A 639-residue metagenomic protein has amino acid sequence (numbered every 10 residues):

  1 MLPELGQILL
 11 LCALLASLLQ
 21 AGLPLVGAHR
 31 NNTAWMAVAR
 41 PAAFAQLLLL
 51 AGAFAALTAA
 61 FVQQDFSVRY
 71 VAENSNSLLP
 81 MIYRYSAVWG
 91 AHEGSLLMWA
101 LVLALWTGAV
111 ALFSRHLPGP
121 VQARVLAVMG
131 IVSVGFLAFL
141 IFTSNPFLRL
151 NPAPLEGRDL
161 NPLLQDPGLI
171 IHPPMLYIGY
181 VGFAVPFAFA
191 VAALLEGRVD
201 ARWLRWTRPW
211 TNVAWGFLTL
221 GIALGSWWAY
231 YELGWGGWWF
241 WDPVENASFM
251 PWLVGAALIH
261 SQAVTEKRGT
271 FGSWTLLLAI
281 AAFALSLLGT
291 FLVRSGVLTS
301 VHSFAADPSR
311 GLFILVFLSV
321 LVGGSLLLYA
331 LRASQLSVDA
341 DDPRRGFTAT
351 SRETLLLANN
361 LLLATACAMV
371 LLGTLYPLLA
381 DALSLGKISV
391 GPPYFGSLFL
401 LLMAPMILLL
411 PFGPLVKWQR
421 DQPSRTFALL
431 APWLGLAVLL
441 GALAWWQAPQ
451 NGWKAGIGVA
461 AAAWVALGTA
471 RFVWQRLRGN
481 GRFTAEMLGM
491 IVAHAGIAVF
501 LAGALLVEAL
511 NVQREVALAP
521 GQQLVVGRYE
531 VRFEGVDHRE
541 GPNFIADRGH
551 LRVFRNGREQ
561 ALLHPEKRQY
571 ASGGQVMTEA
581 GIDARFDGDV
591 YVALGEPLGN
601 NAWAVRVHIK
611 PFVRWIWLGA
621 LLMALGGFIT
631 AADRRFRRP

Functional and structural regions predicted by a protein language model:
M1-L9, N32-A37, A59-E93, N145-P173 (+9 more regions): Membrane-interface interhelical loops and short amphipathic "cap" helices that link adjacent transmembrane segments
M1-T33, G52, F66, P243-P251 (+4 more regions): Contiguous transmembrane helix-bundle modules in multi-pass membrane proteins
L11-N32, S95-S226: A conserved hydrophobic secondary-structure block that centers on an alpha-helix together with its immediately flanking
H29-A51, L112-S133, L195-G216, F240-W241 (+6 more regions): Membrane-interfacial loop-to-helix junctions in multi-pass inner-membrane proteins
A45-F61, M129-F142, L278-S286, N359-L371 (+1 more regions): Hydrophobic alpha-helical membrane-insertion segments
L50-E73, S77-L79, S86-A111, F139-R149 (+5 more regions): Transmembrane-helix bundle segments that line or gate the permeation/cavity pathway in multi-pass membrane proteins
P174, V181-V191, W203-S261, W274 (+8 more regions): Extended, hydrophobic alpha-helical segments in both membrane/secreted and soluble proteins
V516-R606: Soluble non-transmembrane domains of integral membrane proteins
